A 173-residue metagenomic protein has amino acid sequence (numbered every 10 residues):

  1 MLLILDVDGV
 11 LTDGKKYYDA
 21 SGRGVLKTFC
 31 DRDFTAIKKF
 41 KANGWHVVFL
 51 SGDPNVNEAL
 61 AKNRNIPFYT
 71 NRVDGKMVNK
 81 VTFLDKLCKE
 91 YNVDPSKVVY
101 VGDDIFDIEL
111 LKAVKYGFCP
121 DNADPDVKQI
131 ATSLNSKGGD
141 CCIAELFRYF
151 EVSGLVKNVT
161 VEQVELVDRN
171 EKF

Functional and structural regions predicted by a protein language model:
M1-V81: Alpha-helical substrate-recognition element adjacent to the catalytic core
R23, N63-R64, R72-K76, K80-F173: Mg2+-dependent phosphoryl-transfer enzymes with acidic/Ser/Thr/Gly-rich catalytic loops
